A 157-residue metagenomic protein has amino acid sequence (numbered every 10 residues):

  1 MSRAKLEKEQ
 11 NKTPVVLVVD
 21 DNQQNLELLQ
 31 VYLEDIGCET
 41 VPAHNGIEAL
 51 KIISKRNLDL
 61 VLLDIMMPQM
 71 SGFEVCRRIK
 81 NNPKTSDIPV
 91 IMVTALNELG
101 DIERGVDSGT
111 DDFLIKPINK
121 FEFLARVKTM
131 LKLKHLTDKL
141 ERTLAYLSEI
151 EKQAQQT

Functional and structural regions predicted by a protein language model:
M1-L17, Q30, L147, A154: Non-catalytic signal-transmission and effector/linker regions of two-component phosphorelay proteins
V15, Q23-I47, K51, K55: Two-component/phosphorelay signaling modules centered on CheY-like receiver
R56-L62: Active-site beta3 strand of CheY-like receiver
M67, I79: Receiver (REC) domain active-site loop signature in two-component systems and cognate sites in sensor histidine kinases
P68, K116: A Lys-centered signature of the CheY-like receiver
